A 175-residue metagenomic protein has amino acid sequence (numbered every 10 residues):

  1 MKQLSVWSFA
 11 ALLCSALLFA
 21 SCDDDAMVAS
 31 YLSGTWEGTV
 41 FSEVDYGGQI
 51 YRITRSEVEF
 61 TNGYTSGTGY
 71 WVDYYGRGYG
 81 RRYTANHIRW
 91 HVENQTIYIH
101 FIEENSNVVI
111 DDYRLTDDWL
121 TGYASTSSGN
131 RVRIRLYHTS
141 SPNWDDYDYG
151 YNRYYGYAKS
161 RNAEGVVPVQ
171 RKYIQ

Functional and structural regions predicted by a protein language model:
M1-F9: Bacterial N-terminal signal peptides that target proteins for export
L18-S21: C-terminal motif of bacterial Sec signal peptides marking the signal peptidase cleavage site
D23-E37: N-terminal helix-cap/turn-to-beta initiation motif at the start of protein domains
E43-G48: Short, solvent-exposed loop/turn elements at domain surfaces
Q49-I97: N-terminal glycine/threonine-rich, aromatic-flanked beta-hairpin/loop signature
G69-Y74, Y98-E103, T121-T126: Short beta-strand segments that buttress and anchor functional surface loops
R82-N94, S125-Q175: Edge beta-strand at a domain terminus
E93-T96, Y113-L120: Ser/Thr- and Asn-enriched, surface-exposed coil loops between beta-strands
